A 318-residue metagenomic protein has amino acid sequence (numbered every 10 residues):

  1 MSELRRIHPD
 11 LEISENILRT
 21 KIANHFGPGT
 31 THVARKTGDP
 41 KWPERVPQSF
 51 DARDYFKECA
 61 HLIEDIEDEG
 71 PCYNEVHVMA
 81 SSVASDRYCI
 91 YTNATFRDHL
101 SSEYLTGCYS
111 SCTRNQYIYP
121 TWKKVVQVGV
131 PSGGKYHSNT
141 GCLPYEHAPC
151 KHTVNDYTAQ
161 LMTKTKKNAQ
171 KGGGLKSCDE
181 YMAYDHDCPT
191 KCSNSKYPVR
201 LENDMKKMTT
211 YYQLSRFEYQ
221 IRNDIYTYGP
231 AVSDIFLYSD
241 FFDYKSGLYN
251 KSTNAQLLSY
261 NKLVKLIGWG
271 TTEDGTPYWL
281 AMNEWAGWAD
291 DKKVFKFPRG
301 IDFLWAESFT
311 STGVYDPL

Functional and structural regions predicted by a protein language model:
M1-L318: Catalytic-core signature of thiol
